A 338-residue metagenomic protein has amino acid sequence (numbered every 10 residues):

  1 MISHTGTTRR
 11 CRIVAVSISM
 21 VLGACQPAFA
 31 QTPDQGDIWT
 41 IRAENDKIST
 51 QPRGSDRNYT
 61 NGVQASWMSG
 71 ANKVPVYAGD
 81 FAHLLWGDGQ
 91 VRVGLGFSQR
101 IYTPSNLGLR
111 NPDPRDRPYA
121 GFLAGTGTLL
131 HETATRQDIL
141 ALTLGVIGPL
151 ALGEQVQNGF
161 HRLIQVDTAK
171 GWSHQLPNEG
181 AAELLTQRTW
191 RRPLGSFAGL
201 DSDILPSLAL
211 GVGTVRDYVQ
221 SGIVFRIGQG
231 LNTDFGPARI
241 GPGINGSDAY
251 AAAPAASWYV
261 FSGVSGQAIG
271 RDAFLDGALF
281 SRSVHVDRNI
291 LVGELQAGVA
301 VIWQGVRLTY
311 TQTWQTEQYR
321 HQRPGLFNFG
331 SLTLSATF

Functional and structural regions predicted by a protein language model:
A30-G36, A71-V91, E132-I139, R191-I204 (+2 more regions): Short loop/turn motifs that connect adjacent beta-strands in outer-membrane beta-barrel proteins
Q31-K73, F97, Y102-L107, I269-G277 (+1 more regions): Short glycine/proline- and aromatic-enriched beta-strand/turn motifs that initiate or cap beta-hairpins
P33, I38, S105-G108, V224 (+1 more regions): Outer membrane beta-barrel transmembrane domains
W39-N45, L95-I101, L142-G148, R188 (+5 more regions): Transmembrane beta-barrel strands of outer-membrane/channel proteins
T50-Q51, N111-R115, T168-H174, A209 (+2 more regions): Extracellular loop and loop/strand-boundary signature of outer-membrane beta-barrel proteins
R57-V63, V91, Y119-L123, D138 (+7 more regions): Residues that define the transmembrane beta-barrel architecture of outer-membrane proteins
W67-S69, Q99, L129-H131, R188-R192 (+4 more regions): Residue-level signature of outer-membrane beta-barrel architecture
A82-Q155: Long, hydrophobic/aromatic-enriched structural stretches that serve as scaffold segments
